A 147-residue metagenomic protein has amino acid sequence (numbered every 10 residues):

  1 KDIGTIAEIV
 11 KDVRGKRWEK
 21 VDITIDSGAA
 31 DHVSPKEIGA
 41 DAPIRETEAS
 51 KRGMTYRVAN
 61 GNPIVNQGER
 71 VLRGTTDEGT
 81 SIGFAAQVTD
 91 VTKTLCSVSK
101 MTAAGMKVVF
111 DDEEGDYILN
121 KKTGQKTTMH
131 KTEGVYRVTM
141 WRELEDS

Functional and structural regions predicted by a protein language model:
K1-E19, V135-S147: Intrinsically disordered, low-complexity interaction arms of viral/retroelements and related host proteins
I9-Y56, A85-D90, C96-S97: Aspartyl protease active-site motif detector
R14-W18, T24-S27, T47-A49, I64-G68 (+3 more regions): Intrinsically disordered, low-complexity regulatory regions enriched in Ser/Pro/Gly/Thr and acidic residues
D31, T55, V71, E114-G115: Structural motif
D31-V33, D41-A42, P63-V65, K93-L95 (+2 more regions): Eukaryotic short linear interaction motifs
A49-G53, E69, H130-V135: Short edge beta-strand segments in beta-sheet-rich domains
G53-Q67: C-terminal reverse transcriptase regions that engage the nucleic-acid substrate
R73-S147: Aspartic protease core domain of the pepsin/retropepsin superfamily
